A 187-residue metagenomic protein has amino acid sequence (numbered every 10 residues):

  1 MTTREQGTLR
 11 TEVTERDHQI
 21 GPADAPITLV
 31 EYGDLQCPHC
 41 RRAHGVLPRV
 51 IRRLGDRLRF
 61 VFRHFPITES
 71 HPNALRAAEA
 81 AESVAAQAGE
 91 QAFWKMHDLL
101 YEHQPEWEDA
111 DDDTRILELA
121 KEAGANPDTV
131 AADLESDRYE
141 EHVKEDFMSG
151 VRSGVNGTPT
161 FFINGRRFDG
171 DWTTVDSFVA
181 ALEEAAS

Functional and structural regions predicted by a protein language model:
M1-T11, E184-S187: N-terminal targeting signals for export/organelle localization
G7-T8, P38, R138-Y139: Short, flexible loop segments at the rims of nucleotide/cofactor-binding pockets, characterized by
T8, V13-E15, E102, T129 (+1 more regions): Residue-level signal for pocket-adjacent positions within structured domains
R10-I27: A short beta-strand-turn-helix
Q19-I20, W107, F168: Short clusters of hydrophobic/aromatic residues that line enzyme substrate/ligand-binding pockets
V30, L35-Q36, R41-K121: Structural alpha/beta surface segment adjacent to cysteine/selenocysteine redox centers across thiol/disulfide enzymes
Y32-G33, H44-I51, L117-S187: C-terminal cap of thioredoxin/glutaredoxin-like
